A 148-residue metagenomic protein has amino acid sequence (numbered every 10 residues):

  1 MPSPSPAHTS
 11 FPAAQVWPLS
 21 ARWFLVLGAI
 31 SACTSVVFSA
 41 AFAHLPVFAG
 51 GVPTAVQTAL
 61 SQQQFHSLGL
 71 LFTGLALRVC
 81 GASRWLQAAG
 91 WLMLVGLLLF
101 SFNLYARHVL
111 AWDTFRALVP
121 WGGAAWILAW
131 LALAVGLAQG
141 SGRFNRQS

Functional and structural regions predicted by a protein language model:
P2-S148: Polytopic transmembrane helical bundles with strong interfacial aromatic enrichment
